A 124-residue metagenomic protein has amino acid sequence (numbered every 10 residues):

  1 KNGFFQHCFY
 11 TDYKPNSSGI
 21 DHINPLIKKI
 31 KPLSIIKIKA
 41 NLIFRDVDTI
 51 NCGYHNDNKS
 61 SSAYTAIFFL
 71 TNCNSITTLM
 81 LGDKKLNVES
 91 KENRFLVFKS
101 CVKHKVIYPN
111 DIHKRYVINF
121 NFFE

Functional and structural regions predicted by a protein language model:
K1-S34, D46: Non-heme Fe(II)/2-oxoglutarate
G3-F4, C52, C101: Intrinsic low-complexity/disordered segments
A40, S60, N72-E124: Catalytic core of Fe(II)/2-oxoglutarate
N41-S60: Conserved short histidine dyad/triad with adjacent acidic residue
F69: Binuclear metal-ion centers of metallo-dependent hydrolases, dominated by the metallo-beta-lactamase
